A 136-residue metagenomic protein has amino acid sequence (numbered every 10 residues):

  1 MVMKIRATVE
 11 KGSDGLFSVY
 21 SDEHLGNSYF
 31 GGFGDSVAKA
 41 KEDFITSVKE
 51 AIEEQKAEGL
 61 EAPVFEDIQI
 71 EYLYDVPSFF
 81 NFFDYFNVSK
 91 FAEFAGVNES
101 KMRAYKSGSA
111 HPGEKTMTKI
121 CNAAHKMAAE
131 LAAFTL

Functional and structural regions predicted by a protein language model:
M1-G59: DNA-contacting interfaces and partner/effector-binding or oligomerization modules in DNA-centric proteins
V2-K4, T46-S100, A104-K106, A110-K115 (+1 more regions): Short, charged, surface-exposed hinge/linker loops at domain edges that act as mobile lids or interdomain connectors
K11-S13, A132-L136: Short, charged recognition helix plus adjacent turn of helix-turn-helix-like nucleic-acid-binding domains
G31-A38, L60-Q69, A123-K126, T135-L136: Charged, low-complexity, helix/coiled-coil-prone segments
V37, F44, S89-A92, C121: Hydrophobic alpha-helical segments
E42, A104, K119-N122: DNA-binding alpha-helical recognition surfaces that contact promoter or target DNA
K115-A133: DNA major-groove recognition helix of helix-turn-helix/homeodomain DNA-binding modules
